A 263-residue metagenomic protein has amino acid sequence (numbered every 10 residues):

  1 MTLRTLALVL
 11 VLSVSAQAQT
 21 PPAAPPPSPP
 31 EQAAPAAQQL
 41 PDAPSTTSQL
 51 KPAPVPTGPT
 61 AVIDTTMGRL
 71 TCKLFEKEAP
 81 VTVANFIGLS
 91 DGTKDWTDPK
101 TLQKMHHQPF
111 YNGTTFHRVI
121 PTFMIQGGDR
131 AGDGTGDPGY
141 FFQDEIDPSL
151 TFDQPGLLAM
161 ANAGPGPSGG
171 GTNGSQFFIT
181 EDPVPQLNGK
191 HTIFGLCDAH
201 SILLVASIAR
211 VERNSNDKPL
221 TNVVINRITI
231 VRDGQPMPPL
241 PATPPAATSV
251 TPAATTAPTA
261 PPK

Functional and structural regions predicted by a protein language model:
M1-Q19: Sec-dependent N-terminal signal peptides
A18-K263: Cyclophilin-like peptidyl-prolyl cis-trans isomerases
